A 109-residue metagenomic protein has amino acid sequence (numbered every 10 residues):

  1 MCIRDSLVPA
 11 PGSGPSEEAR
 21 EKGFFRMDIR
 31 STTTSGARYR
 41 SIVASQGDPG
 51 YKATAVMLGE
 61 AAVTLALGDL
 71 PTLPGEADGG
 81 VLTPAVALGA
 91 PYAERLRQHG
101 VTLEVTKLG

Functional and structural regions predicted by a protein language model:
R4-G109: C-terminal catalytic/substrate-binding lobe primarily of soluble NAD(P)-dependent oxidoreductases
